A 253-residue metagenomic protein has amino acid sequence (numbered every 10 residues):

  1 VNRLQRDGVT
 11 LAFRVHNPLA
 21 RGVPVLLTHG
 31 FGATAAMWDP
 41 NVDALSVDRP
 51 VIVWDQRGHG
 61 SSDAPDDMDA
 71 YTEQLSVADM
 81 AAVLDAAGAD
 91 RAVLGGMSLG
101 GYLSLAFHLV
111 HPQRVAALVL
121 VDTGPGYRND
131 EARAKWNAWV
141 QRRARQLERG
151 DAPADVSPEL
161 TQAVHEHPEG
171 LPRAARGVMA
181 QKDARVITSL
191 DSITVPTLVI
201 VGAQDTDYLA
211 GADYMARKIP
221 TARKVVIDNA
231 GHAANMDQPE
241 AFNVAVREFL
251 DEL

Functional and structural regions predicted by a protein language model:
V1-V25, S46-R49, A89-D90, H165 (+2 more regions): Alpha/beta-hydrolase fold catalytic core
V9-A64: Conserved HGGG/HGGXW glycine-rich cap/lid loop of the alpha/beta-hydrolase fold
A36-D43, I52-G95, V244: Active-site loop/oxyanion-hole signature of alpha/beta-hydrolase fold enzymes
Y102-V110, V115-L147: Flexible "cap/lid" loop of the alpha/beta hydrolase fold
E159-T188, Q204: Hydrophobic, aromatic-rich cap/lid helix
I193, V199-V201: Short beta-strand/loop motif that positions the catalytic acidic residue of the alpha/beta-hydrolase fold
T206-G211: Conserved alpha/beta-hydrolase "acid-adjacent" motif
A222-L253: Catalytic active-site module of serine/aspartate enzymes centered on a nucleophile-bearing elbow/loop
